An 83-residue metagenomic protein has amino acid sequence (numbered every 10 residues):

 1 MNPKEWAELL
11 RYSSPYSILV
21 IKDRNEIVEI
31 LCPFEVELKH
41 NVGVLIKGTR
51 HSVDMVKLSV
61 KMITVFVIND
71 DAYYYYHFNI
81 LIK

Functional and structural regions predicted by a protein language model:
M1-N41: Mixed-charge, Lys/Arg-rich low-complexity intrinsically disordered regions
E29-L31, V44-I46, K61: Short, surface-exposed loop/turn motifs at beta-strand boundaries within globular domains
N41-G43, V56-S59: Short polar/acidic secondary-structure junctions
V44, D70-Y73: Glycine-centered tight beta-turn/hairpin loop motif at sheet-sheet or coil-to-beta transitions
I46-V56: Conserved beta-strand/loop element in small beta-rich adapter and peptidoglycan-binding domains
K61-V67: Short aromatic-glycine-enriched beta-strand elements
A72-I82: A short macromolecule-binding patch
